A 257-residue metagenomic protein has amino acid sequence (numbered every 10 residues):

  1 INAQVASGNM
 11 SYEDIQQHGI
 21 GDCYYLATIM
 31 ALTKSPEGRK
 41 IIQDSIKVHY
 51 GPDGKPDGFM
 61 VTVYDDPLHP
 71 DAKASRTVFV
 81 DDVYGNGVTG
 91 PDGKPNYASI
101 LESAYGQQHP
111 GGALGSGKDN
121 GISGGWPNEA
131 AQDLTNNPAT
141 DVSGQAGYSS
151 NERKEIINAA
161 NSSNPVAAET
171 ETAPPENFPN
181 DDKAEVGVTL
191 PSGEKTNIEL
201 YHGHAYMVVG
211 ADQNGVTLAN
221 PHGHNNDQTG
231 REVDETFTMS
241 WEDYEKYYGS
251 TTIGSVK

Functional and structural regions predicted by a protein language model:
Q4-K34, D57-D212, T217-K257: Predominantly the structural core of cysteine protease catalytic domains
Y24-K40, D44, V48-D53: Extended, Lys/Arg-enriched charged tracts that mediate electrostatic binding to polyanionic substrates
